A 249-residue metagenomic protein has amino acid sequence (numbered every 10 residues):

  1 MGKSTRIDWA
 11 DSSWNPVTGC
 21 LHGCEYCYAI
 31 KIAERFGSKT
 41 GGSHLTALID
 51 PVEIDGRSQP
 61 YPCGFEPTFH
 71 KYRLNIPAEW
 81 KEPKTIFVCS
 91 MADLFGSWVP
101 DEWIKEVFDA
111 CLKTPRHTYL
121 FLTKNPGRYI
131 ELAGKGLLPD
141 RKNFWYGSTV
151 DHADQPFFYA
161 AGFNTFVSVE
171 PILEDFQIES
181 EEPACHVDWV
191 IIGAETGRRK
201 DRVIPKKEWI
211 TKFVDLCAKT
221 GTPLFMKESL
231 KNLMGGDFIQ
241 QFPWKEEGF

Functional and structural regions predicted by a protein language model:
M1-T85: N-terminal [4Fe-4S]-dependent radical SAM core
I7-A10, I49, V169, G236 (+1 more regions): Intrinsic disorder/low-complexity signal
I30-A33, G127, L230: A very general structural signal that marks isolated residues within well-ordered alpha-helical segments
K31, W103-K105, Q241: General N-terminal targeting signals
S43-L48, W209-I210, L216-A218, N232-F238: Intrinsic structural disorder
T68-K227: Conserved AdoMet/S-adenosylmethionine-binding subsite of the radical SAM
S229-F249: C-terminal accessory extensions appended to soluble enzyme cores
